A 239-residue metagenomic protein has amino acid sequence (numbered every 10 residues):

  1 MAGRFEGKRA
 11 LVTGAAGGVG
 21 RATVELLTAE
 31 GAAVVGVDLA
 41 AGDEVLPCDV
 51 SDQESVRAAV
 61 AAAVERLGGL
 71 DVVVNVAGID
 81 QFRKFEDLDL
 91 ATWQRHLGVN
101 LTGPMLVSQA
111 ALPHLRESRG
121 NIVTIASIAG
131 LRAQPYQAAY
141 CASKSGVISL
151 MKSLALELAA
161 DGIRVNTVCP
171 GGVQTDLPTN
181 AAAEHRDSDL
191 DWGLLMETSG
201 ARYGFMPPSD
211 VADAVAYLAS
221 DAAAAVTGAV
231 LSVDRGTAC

Functional and structural regions predicted by a protein language model:
D80, L88, A133-C141, S153 (+1 more regions): Active-site loop-to-helix junction immediately N-terminal to the catalytic Tyr of the SDR YXXXK motif in Rossmann-fold
K84-F85, T92-Q94, M196: Substrate-binding pocket helix/loop in short-chain dehydrogenase/reductase
E86, R132-A138, A160-D161, Y203 (+1 more regions): Active-site loop immediately N-terminal to the catalytic Tyr-X3-Lys motif of short-chain dehydrogenase/reductase
M105-S108, H114-R116, G204-V233: C-terminal substrate-recognition "lid" of short-chain dehydrogenase/reductases
S108, S143, M151: Active-site helix of classical SDR
P113, L156-A160, A224: Alpha-helical segment proximal to the catalytic Tyr-Lys
S127: Residue(s) in the substrate-gating loop at a strand-loop-helix junction that position the organic substrate next
